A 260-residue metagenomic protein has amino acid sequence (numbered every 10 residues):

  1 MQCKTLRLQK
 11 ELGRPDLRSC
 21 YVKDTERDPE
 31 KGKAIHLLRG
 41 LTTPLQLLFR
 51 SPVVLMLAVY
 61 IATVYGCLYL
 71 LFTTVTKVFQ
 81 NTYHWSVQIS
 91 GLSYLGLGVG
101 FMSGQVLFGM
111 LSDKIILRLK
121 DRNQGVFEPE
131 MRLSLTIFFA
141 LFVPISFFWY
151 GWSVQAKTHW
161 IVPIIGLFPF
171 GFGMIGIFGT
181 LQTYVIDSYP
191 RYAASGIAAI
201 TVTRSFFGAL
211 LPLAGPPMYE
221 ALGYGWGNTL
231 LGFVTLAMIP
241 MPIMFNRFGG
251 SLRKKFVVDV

Functional and structural regions predicted by a protein language model:
M1-R50, S112-D121, I243-V260: Central mid-sequence intracellular linker of multi-pass
T5-L8, L57, T229: Generic hydrophobic alpha-helical membrane-span motif
V22, V54-M56, A193-S195: A short alpha-helix capping/helix-coil boundary motif
L37-G40, R50, V54-A58, K157-I161: Primarily residues marking transmembrane-helix entry/exit sites
S51, I61-A62, A199: Short acidic/histidine-centered micro-motifs embedded in hydrophobic/aromatic stretches that mark compact functional
M56-G66: A single, central transmembrane helix in multi-pass transporters
Y65, Y69-V260: C-terminal transmembrane bundle
